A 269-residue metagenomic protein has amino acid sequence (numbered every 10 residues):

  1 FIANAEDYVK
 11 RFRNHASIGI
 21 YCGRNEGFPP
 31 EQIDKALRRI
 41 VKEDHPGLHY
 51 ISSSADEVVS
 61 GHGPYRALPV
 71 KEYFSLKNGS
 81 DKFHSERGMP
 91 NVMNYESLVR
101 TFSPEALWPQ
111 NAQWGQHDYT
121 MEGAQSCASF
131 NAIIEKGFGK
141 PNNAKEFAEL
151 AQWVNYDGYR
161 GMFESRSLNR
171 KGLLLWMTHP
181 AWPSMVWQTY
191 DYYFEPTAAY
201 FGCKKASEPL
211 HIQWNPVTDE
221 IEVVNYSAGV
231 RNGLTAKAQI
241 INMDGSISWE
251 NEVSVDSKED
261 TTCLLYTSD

Functional and structural regions predicted by a protein language model:
F1: Aromatic-lined substrate-binding rim segments of carbohydrate-active enzymes
V9-L107: Active-site region of glycoside hydrolase catalytic domains
Y21, Y73-V230: Substrate-binding clefts and catalytic carboxylate motifs of secreted carbohydrate-active enzymes
D219-D256, L264: Beta-strand-rich binding/interaction modules
Y266-D269: Conserved small/polar residues in nucleotide/adenosyl-binding loops
